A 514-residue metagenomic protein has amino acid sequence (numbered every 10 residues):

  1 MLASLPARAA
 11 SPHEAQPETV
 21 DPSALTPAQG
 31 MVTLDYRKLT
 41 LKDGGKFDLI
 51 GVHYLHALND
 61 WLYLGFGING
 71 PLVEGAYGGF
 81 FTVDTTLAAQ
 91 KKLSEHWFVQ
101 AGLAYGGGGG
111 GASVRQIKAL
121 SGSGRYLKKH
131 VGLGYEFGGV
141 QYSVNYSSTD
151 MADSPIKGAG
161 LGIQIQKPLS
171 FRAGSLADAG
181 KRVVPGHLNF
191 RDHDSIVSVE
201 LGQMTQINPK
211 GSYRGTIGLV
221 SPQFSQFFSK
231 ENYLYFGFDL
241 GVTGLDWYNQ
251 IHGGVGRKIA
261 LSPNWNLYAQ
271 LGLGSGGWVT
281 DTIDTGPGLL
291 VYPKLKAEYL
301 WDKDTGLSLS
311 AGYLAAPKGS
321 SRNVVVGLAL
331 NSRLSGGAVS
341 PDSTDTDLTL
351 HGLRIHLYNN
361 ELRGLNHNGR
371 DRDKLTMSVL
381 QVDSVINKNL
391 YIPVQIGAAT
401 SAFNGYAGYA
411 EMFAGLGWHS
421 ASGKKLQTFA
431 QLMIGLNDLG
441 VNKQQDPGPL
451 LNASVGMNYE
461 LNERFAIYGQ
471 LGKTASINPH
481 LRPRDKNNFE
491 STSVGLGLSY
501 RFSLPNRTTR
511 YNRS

Functional and structural regions predicted by a protein language model:
D21-K38, V99, H187-T205, L267-L271 (+2 more regions): Transmembrane beta-strand segments of Gram-negative outer membrane beta-barrel proteins
D21-S23, R37-G44, V73-G78, Q116-G122 (+10 more regions): Outer-membrane beta-barrel domain signature
G30, D60-F66, E95-V99, Y135-V144 (+9 more regions): Repeated loop/turn-to-beta-strand initiation elements of outer-membrane beta-barrel proteins
Y36-K42, I68-E74, F81, Y105-G111 (+15 more regions): Transmembrane beta-strands of outer-membrane beta-barrel pores
G44-I50, Y77-V83, S123-K129, E136 (+9 more regions): Residues that define the transmembrane beta-barrel architecture of outer-membrane proteins
G51-S113, S221-I283, V379-L450, S454: Gram-negative (and chloroplast) outer-membrane scaffold detector with strong preference for beta-barrel transmembrane
H56, L87-K91, Y135-F137, S148 (+10 more regions): Residue-level signature of outer-membrane beta-barrel architecture
F137, K157-V183, S195-Q203, R322-L362 (+1 more regions): Outer-membrane beta-barrel "beta-signal"
